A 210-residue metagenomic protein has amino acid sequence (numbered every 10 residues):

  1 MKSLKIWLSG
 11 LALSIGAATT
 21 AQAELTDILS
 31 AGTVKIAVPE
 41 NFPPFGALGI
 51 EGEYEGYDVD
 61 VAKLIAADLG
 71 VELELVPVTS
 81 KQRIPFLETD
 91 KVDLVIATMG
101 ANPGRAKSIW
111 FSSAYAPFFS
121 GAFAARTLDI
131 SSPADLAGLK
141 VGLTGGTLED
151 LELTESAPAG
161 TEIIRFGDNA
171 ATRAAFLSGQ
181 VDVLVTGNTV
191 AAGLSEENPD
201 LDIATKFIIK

Functional and structural regions predicted by a protein language model:
A23-T98: Extracytoplasmic small-molecule ligand-binding "clamshell" domains of the periplasmic binding protein/Venus flytrap
L25, Y57-D58, A106-A116, D202-K206: A structural signal for short loop-to-beta-strand junctions that line the ligand-binding cleft of periplasmic/secreted
V34-K35, L69-E72, T89-A97, L139-K140 (+5 more regions): Alpha-to-beta junction loops
A47-I50, A62-V71, S112, P133 (+2 more regions): Ligand-binding cleft/hinge of the Venus flytrap
V59, E74-P85, I164-S178, T189: Short helix-initiation/N-cap motifs at beta->coil->alpha
R83-T98, A106-F118, G187: Short beta-strand-centered segments that line the small-molecule binding cleft or hinge of alpha/beta clamshell
A116-A124, N188, A192-K210: Periplasmic-binding protein-like
A124-V141: Flexible hinge/capping segments at coil-to-helix
